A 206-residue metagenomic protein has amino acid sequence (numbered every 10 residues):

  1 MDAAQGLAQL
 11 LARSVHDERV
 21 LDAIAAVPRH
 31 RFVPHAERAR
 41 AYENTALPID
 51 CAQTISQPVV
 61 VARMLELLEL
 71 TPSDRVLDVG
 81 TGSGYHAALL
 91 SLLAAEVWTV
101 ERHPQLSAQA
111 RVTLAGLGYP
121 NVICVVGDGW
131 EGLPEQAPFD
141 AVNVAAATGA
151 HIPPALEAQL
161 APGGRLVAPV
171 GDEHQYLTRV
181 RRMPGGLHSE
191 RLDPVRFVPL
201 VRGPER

Functional and structural regions predicted by a protein language model:
M1-L77, Y85-L89, L93, L106-P120 (+2 more regions): Class I SAM-dependent transferase core
E69-H188: Conserved nucleotide-cofactor-binding alpha/beta core module
